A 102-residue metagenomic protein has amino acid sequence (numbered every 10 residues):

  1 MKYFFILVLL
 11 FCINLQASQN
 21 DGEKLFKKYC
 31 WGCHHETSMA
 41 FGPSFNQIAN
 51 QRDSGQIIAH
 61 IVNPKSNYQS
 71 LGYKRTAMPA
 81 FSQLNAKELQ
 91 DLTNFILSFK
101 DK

Functional and structural regions predicted by a protein language model:
F4-I13: Sec-dependent N-terminal signal peptides
I13, S18, N85-E88: Acidic/polar helix N-cap motif
S18-E36: Sequence/structural segment immediately N-terminal to covalent heme-attachment motifs in c-type and related
E23, H35-N63: Gly/Gly-Pro-rich "capping" loops immediately C-terminal to redox-active cysteine motifs in periplasmic/lumenal
E23-L25, L71, K102: Short sequence/structural segments immediately N-terminal
F41-A49, P64-K100: Axial heme c-ligation environment in periplasmic c-type cytochrome domains
